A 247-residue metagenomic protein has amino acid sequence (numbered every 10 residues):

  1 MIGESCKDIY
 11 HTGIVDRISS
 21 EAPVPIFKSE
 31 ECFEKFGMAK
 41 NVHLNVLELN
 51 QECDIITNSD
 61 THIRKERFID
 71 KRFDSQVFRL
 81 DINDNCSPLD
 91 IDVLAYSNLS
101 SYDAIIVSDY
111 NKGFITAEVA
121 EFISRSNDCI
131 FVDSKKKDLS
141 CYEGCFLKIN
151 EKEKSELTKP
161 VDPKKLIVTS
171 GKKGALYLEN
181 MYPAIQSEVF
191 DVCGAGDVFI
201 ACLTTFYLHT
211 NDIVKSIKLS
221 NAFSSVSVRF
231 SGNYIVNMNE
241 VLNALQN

Functional and structural regions predicted by a protein language model:
I2-G3, N150: A secondary-structure boundary/capping signal
G3, L47, T57, S134 (+1 more regions): Short beta-strand/turn micro-motifs composed of small residues that flank or help shape donor/cofactor-binding pockets
E4-S5, Y110, V198: Active-site metal-binding loops of divalent metal-dependent hydrolases
K7-A104, Y234-N247: Conserved N-terminal subdomain of the carbohydrate kinase-like
I18, A22, F68-N83, A104-P160 (+1 more regions): Conserved beta-alpha-beta core of the PfkB/ribokinase-like small-molecule kinase fold
E31-E34, M38, N111-I115, F146 (+3 more regions): Catalytic cores of large soluble enzymes that bind and process phosphate-bearing ligands
S101, E118-C129, S134-C141, E156-N247: Conserved phosphate-binding/catalytic region of the ribokinase-like
